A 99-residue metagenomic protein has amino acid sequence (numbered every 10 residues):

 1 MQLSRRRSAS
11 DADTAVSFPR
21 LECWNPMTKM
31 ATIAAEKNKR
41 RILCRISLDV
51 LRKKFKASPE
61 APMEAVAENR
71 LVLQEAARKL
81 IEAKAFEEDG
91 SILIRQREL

Functional and structural regions predicted by a protein language model:
M1-A35: Short, charged/polar N-terminal "headpieces" of proteins
Q2-A9, A15, A57-L99: Acidic, low-complexity intrinsically disordered segments
P26, K39, F86-E87: A generic structural signal for short, non-catalytic loop/turn and secondary-structure boundary residues
K29-F55: A short, structured beta-strand/loop element
